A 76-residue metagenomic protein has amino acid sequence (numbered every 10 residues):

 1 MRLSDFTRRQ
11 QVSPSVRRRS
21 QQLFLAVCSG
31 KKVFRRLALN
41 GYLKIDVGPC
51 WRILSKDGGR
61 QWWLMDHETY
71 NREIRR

Functional and structural regions predicted by a protein language model:
M1-W51, D57-R76: Basic, Lys/Arg-enriched alpha-helical interface segments
